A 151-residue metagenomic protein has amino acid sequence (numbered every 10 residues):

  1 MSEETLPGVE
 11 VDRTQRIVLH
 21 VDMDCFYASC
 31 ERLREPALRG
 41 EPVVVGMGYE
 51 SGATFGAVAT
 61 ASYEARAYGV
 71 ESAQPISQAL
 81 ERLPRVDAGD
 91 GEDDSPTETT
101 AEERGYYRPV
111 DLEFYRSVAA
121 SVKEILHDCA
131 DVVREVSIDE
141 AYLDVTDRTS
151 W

Functional and structural regions predicted by a protein language model:
M1-W151: Gly/Gly-Pro- and Ser/Thr-rich, intrinsically disordered tail segments characteristic of DNA damage-repair and tolerance
